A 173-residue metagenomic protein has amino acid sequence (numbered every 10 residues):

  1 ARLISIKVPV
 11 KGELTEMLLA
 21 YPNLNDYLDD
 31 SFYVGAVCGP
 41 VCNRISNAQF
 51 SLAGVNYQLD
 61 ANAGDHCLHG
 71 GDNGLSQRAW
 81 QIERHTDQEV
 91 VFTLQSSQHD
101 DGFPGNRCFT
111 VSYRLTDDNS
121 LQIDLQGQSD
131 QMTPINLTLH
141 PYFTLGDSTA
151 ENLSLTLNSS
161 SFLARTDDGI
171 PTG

Functional and structural regions predicted by a protein language model:
A1-G173: An exposed, glycine/acidic-rich loop-and-rim segment of catalytic or binding clefts
